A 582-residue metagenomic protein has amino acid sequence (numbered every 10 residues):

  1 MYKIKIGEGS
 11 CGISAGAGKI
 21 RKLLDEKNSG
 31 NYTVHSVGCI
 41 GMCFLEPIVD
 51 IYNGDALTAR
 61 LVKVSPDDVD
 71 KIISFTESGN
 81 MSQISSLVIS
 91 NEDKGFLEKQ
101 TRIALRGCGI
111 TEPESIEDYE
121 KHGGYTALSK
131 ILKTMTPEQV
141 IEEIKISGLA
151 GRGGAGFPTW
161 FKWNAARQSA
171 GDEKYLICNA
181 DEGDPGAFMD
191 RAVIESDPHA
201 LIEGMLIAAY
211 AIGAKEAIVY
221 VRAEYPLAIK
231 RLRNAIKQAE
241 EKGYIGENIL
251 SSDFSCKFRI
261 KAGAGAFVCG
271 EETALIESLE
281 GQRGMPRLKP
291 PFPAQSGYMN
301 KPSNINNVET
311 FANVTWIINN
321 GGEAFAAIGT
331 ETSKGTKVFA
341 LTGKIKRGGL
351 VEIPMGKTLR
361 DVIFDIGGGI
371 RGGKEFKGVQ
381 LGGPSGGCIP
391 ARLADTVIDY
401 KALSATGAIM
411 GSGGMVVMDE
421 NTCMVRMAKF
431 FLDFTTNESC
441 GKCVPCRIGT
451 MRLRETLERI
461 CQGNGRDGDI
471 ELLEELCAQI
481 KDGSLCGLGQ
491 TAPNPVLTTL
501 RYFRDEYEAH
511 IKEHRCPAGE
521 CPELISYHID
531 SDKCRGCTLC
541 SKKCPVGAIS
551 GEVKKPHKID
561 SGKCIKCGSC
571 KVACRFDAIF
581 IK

Functional and structural regions predicted by a protein language model:
M1-K3, A17-S36, N53-S78, A127-I144 (+9 more regions): Ferredoxin-type iron-sulfur electron-transfer modules in oxidoreductases and energy-metabolism complexes
E8-I13, I144-A166, G265-E277, R283 (+2 more regions): Conserved phosphate/anionic-ligand binding catalytic regions in large, soluble enzymes, centered on
P47-I51, P445-M451, L539-K558, S569-K582: Iron-sulfur cluster-binding cysteine motifs and their immediate structural context in ferredoxin-like electron-transfer
I84-I146, N306-G321: Flexible inter-domain linker/hinge segments
T111, I116-T126, L176-D190, P293-M299 (+2 more regions): Gly-rich Lys/Arg/Thr-decorated short loops/hinges at beta-loop-alpha junctions or inter-strand turns that position
G204-L206, G356-R371: Short amphipathic, charge-patterned alpha-helical segments
I229-M355, G367: Hydrophobic alpha-helical positions that pack around
G335-R347, I353-M355, L359, P517-S561 (+2 more regions): C-terminal accessory/binding modules appended to enzymatic or scaffolding proteins
